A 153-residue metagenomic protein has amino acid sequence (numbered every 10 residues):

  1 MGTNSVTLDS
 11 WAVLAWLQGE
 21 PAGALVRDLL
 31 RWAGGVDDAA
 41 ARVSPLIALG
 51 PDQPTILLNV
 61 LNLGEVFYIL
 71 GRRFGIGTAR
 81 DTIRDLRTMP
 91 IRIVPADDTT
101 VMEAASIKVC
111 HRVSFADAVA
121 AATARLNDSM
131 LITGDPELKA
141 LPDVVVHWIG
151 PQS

Functional and structural regions predicted by a protein language model:
M1-L58, G71-R84, S153: Short, well-structured N-terminal submotif of metal-dependent ribonuclease cores
G2-S5, A121-S153: Acidic, PIN/NYN-like endoribonuclease modules and their adjacent C-terminal/linker elements
A12-V13, N62, T100, V119-A120 (+1 more regions): Alpha-helix capping/helix-boundary segments
L14, G64-F67, A105: Amphipathic alpha-helical segments within well-ordered protein domains
W16-L17, I69, L141, I149: Residues that scaffold the ATP/ADP-binding catalytic core of kinase and kinase-like folds
G50, R87, R125: Anion (oxyanion) recognition and catalysis
I69-R72, P90: Helix-loop "lid/cap" segments that line or gate small-molecule binding pockets
I91-I132: Active-site neighborhoods of divalent-metal-dependent phosphate/nucleic-acid chemistry enzymes
